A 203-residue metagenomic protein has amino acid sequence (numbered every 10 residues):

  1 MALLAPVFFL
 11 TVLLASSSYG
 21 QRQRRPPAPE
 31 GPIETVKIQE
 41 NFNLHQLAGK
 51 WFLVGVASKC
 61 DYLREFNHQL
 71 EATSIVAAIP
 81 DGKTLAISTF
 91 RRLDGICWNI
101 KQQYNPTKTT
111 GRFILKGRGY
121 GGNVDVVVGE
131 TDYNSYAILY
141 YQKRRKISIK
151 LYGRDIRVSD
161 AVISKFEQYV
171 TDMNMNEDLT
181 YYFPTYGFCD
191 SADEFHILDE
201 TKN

Functional and structural regions predicted by a protein language model:
A2-N203: Calycin-type beta-barrel ligand-binding domains and close structural analogs
